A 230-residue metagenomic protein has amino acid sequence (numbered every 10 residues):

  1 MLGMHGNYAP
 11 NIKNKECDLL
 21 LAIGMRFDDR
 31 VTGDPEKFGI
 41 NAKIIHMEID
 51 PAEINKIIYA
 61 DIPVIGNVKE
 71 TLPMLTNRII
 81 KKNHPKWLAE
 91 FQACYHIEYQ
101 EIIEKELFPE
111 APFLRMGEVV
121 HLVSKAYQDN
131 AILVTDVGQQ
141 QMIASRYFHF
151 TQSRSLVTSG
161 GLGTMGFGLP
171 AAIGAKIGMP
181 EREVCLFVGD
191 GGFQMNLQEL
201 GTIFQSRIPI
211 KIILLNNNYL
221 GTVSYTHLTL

Functional and structural regions predicted by a protein language model:
M1-F91: Glycine-rich, acidic loop regions that bind phosphate or pyrophosphate groups
M1-H5, N11-E16, N55-I57, P63-I65 (+2 more regions): Thiamine diphosphate
M4-N7, I62-K69, P85, A89-I97 (+4 more regions): Electropositive phosphate-/nucleotide-binding environments in soluble metabolic enzymes
L20, L133, V184: Receiver (REC) domain switch-region micro-motif
A22-R26, E48, D136, F187-V188 (+1 more regions): Short beta-strand segments
T32-P35, L122, E199-T202: A short acidic, amphipathic alpha-helical/loop segment
G39-I40, Q128, M179: Short conserved AdoMet
Y95-A175: Active-site diphosphate/adenylate-binding microenvironment
